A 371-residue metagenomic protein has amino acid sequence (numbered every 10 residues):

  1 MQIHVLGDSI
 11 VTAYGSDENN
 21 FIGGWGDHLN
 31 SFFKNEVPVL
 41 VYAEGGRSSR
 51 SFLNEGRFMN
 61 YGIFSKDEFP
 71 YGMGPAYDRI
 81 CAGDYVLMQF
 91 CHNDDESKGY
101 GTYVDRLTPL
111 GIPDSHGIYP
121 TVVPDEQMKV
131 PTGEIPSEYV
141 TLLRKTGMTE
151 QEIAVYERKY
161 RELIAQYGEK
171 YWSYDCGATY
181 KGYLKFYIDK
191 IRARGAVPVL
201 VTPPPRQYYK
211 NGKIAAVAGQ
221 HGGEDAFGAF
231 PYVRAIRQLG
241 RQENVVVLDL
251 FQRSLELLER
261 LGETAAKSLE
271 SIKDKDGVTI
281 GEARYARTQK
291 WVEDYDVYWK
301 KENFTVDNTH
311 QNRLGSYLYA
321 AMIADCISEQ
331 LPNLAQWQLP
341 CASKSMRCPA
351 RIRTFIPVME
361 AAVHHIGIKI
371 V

Functional and structural regions predicted by a protein language model:
M1-G45, G56-F58, G74-V86, T102-L110: Serine-esterase "nucleophile elbow" of acetyl-processing enzymes
M1-H4, L142, I370-V371: Basic/polar N-terminal segments that are highly enriched at the extreme N-terminus, encompassing both cleavable
D8, G46-S49, N93-D94: Active-site neighborhood of divalent metal-dependent phosphoester/pyrophosphate hydrolases
N20, K66-P70, A178: Conserved phosphate-coordination/catalytic loops
N35-R50, Q207, Q252-E256: Short connector loops at secondary-structure junctions
S49-P75, K213: Charged, often glycine-rich, active-site loop that binds/positions anionic groups
Y71-R313, Y317, A321-S328, A335-P340: Alpha-helical cap/lid subdomain in secreted, periplasmic, or secretory-pathway luminal O-acyl-processing enzymes
C341-A342, C348-I370: C-terminal accessory extensions appended to soluble enzyme cores
